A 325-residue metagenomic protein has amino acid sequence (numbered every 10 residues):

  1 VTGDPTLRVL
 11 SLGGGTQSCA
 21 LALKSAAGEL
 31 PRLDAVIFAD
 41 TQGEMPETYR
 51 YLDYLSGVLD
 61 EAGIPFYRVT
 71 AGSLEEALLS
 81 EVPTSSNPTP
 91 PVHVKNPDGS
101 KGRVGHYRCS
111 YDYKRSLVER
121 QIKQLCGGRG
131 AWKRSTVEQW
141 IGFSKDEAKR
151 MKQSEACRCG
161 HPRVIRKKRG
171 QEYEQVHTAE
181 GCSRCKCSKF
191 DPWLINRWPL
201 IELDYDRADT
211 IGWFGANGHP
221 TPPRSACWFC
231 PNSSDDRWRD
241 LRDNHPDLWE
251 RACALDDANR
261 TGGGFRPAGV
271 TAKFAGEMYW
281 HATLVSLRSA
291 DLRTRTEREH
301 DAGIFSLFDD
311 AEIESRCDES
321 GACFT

Functional and structural regions predicted by a protein language model:
V1-T325: Nucleotide-activated chemistry modules centered on ATP-dependent adenylation/adenylyltransferase
